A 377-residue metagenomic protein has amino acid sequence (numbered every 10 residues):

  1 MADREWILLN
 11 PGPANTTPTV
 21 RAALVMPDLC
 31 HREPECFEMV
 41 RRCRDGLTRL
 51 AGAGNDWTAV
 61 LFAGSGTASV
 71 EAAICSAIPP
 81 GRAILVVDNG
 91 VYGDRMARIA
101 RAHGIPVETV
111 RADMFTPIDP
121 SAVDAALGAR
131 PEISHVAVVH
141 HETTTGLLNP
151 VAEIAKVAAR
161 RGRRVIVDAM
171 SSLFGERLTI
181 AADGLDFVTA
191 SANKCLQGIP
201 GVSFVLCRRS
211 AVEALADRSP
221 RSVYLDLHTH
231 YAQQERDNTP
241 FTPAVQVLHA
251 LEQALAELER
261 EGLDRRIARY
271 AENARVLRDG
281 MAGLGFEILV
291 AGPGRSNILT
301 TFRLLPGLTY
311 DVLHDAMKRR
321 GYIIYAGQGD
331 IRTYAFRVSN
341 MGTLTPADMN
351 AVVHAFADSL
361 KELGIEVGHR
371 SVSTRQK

Functional and structural regions predicted by a protein language model:
M1, D330, Y334-K377: PLP-dependent enzyme catalytic core of the Aspartate aminotransferase-like
M1-P34: N-terminal "arm"/small-domain region of PLP-dependent enzymes with the aminotransferase-like
N15-T16, N193-D279, G283: Active-site C-terminal subdomain of aminotransferase-like
A23-A72, V91, R95-R101: Conserved N-terminal alpha-helix of the aminotransferase class I/II PLP-enzyme fold
I78-D94: Conserved PLP-anchoring active-site segment centered on the Schiff-base-forming lysine
P117-F174: Active-site phosphate-binding strand-loop segment of PLP-dependent enzymes
A181-N193: Conserved active-site segment immediately N-terminal to the catalytic lysine that forms the internal aldimine
E287-M317: Conserved PLP-binding catalytic core of the aspartate aminotransferase-like
